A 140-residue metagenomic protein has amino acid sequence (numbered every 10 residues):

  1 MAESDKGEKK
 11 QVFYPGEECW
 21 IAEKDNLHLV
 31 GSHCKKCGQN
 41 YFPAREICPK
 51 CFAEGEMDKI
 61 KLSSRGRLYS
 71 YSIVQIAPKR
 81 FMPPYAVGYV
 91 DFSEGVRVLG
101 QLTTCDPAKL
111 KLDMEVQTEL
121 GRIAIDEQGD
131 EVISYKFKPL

Functional and structural regions predicted by a protein language model:
M1-L29, S134-L140: A broadly conserved sequence feature marking short terminus-proximal activation segments in nucleic acid-centric
H28-G31, G38, R45: Residues immediately within or flanking Cys/His clusters that coordinate Zn2+ in small zinc-binding modules
S32, E46-P49, K111: Cys/His-enriched microdomains
K35-G38, F52: Cys/His-coordinated zinc-binding microdomains
F42, E56-D58: Short functional micro-motifs and their immediate structural scaffolds
G66-L68, L102: Conserved hydrophobic positions within beta-strands
T104-T118: Short nucleic-acid-contacting surface segments enriched for D/E, G, S/T with interspersed K/R
G121-L140: OB-fold/S1-family single-stranded nucleic acid-binding modules
